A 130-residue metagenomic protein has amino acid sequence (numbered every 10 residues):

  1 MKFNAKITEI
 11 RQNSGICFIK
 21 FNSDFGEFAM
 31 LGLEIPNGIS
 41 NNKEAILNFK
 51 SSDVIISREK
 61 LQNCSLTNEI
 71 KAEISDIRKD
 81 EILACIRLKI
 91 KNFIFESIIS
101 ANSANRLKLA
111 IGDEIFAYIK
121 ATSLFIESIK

Functional and structural regions predicted by a protein language model:
M1-F18: N-terminal structural module
K2, F18, E44, E69 (+3 more regions): Broad gene-expression machinery/nucleic-acid interaction feature
N4, E27, E34-D76, N102-K130: Glycine/charge-rich catalytic "coupling/switch" loops of P-loop NTPases
I10-G15, I77-L83: Short, conserved beta-turn/loop elements at beta-strand boundaries and strand-helix junctions
S14, S23-F25, F49, E81 (+2 more regions): A generic beta-sheet turn/junction motif
F18-D24, A29-L31, C85-K91, I98: Short, acidic/hydrophobic/Gly-rich beta-strand patch recurrent on exposed beta strands that often constitutes part
R78-A110: An exposure/low-complexity boundary signal
